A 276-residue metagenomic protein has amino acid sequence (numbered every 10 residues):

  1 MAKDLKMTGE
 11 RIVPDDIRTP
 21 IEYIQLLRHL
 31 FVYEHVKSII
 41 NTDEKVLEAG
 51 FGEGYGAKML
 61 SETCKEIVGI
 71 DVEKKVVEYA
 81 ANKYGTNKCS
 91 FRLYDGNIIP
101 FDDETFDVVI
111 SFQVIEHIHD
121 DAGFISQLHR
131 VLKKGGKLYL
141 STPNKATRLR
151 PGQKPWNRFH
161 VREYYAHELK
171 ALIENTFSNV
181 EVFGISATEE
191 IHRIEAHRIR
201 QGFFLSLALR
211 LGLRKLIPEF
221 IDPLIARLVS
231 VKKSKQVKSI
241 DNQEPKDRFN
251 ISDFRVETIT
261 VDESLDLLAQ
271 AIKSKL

Functional and structural regions predicted by a protein language model:
M1-D102, V108-F112, A122-I125, G184-A187 (+2 more regions): Conserved N-terminal segment of class I S-adenosyl-L-methionine
K45, G135-K137: Short glycine-centered segments of the SAM/dcSAM-binding site in methyltransferase folds
V76, A146-R148, T188-E190: Feature marks short, surface-exposed loop/turn motifs that line or immediately flank catalytic pockets and channel
Q113-H117: A short His-aromatic
A122-K134: A short glycine-rich, Lys/Arg-flanked "PGG" loop and its adjoining helix->strand segment in the class I
L140-R162, H167, A171: Short, glycine-/aromatic-enriched active-site segment of Class I SAM-dependent methyltransferases
E181-L265: Conserved catalytic loop of SAM-dependent methyltransferase domains
